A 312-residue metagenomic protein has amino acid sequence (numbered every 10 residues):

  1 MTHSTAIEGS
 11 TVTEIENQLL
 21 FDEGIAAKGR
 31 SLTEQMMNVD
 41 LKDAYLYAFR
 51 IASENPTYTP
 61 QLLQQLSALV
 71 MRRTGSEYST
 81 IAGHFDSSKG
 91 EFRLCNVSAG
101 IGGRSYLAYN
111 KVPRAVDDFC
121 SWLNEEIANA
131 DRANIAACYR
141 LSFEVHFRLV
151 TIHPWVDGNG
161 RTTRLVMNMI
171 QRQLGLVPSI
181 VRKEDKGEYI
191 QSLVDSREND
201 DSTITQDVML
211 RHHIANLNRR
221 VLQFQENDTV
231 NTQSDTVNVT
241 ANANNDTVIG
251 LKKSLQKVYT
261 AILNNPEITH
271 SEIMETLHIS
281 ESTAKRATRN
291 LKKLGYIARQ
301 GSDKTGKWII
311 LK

Functional and structural regions predicted by a protein language model:
M1-D157, R161-K312: FIC/Doc superfamily catalytic core
